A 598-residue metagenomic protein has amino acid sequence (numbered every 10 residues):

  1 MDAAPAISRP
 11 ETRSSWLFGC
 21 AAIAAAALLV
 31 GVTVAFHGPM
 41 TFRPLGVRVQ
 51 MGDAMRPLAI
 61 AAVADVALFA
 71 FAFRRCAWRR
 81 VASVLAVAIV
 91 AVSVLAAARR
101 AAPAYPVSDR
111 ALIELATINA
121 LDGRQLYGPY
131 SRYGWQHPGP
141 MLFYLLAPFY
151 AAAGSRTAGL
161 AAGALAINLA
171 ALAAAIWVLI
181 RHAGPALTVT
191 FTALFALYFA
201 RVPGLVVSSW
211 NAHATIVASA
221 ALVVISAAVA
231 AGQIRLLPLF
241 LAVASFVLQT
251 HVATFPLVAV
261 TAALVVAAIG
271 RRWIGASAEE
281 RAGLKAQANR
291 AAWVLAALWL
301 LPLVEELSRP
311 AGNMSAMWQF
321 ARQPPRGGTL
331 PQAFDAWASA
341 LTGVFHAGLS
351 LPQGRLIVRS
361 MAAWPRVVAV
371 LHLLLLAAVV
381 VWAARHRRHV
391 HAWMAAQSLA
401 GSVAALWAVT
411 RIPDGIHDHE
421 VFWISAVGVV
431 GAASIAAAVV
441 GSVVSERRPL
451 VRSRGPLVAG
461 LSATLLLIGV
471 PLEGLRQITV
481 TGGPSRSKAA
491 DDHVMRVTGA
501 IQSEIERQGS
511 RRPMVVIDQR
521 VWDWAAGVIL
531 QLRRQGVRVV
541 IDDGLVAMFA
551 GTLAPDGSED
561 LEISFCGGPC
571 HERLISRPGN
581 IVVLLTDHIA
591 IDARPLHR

Functional and structural regions predicted by a protein language model:
R9-R13, L222-L239, V247, R272-A276: Membrane-interface transmembrane helices that cradle and orient dolichyl/undecaprenyl
R48, G52-P57, T215-A218, H251 (+4 more regions): Hydrophobic/aromatic-rich transmembrane helices and adjacent perimembrane loops
C76-R80, I180-L187, Q233, R272-N289 (+2 more regions): Membrane-interface helix-loop-helix junctions at transmembrane boundaries of multi-pass membrane enzymes, predominantly
L112-Y144, P148, R326-G328: Extracytosolic helix-loop segments that constitute the early lumenal/periplasmic catalytic or substrate-binding loops
A116-N119, W273, Q287-L374: Transmembrane-lumen/periplasm boundary regions of multi-pass, lipid-linked membrane glycan transferases
P140, Y144, A152-A170, L205-A212 (+1 more regions): Loop-to-helix entry region of an early transmembrane alpha helix in multi-pass inner-membrane enzymes
A162-G184, T190, A221, A378-V381: Transmembrane-helix motifs of polytopic, lipid-linked glycan transferases
V223-I225, L237-V265, V294-A297: Membrane-interface alpha helices of multi-pass inner-membrane proteins
